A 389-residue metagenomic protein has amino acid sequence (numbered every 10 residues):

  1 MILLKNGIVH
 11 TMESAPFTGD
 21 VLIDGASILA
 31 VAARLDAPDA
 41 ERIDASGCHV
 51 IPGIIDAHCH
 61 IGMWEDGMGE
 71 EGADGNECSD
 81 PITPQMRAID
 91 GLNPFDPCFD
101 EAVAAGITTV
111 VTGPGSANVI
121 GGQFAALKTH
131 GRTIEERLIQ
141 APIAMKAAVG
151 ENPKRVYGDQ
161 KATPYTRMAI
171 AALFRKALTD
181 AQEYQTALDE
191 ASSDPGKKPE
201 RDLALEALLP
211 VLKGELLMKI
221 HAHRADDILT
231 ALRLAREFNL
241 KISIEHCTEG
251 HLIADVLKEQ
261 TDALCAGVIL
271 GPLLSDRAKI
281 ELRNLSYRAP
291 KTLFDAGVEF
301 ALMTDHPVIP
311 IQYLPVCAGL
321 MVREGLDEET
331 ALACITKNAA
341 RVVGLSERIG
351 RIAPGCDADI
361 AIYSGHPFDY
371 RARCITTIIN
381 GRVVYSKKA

Functional and structural regions predicted by a protein language model:
M1-D39, C48-V50, H366, R382: N-terminal metal-binding scaffold of metallo-dependent hydrolase/deaminase domains
K5-T11, R341, A353-A389: C-terminal cap of metal-dependent C-N hydrolases
G7, V21, A26, G47 (+10 more regions): Divalent metal-coordination and catalytic microenvironments
C48-P114, N118, G122: Metal-associated gating/positioning segment near the N- to mid-region
E65-L92, T133, A144-V156, Q160 (+3 more regions): Active-site gating loops and adjacent loop-to-helix segments of metal-dependent hydrolytic enzymes
D66-G67, A73-S79, T83-M86, L217 (+2 more regions): His/Asp/Glu-enriched, well-ordered alpha-helical/loop segment that forms or immediately abuts the divalent-metal
A88, Q185-S286, A301, R341-V343 (+3 more regions): Active-site core of metal-dependent hydrolases
A126-R233, E237-F238, P307: Metal-coordinating catalytic core of metallo-dependent amide/deamination hydrolases
